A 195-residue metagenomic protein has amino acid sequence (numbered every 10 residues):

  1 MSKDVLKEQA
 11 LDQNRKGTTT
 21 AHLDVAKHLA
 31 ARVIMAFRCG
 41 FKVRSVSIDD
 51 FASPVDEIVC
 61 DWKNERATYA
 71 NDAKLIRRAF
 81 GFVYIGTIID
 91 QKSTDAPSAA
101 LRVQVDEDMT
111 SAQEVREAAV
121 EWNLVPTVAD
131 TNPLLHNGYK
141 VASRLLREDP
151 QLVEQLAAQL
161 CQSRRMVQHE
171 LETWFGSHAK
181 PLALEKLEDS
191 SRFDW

Functional and structural regions predicted by a protein language model:
S2-W195: Soluble catalytic regions of large protease machineries
